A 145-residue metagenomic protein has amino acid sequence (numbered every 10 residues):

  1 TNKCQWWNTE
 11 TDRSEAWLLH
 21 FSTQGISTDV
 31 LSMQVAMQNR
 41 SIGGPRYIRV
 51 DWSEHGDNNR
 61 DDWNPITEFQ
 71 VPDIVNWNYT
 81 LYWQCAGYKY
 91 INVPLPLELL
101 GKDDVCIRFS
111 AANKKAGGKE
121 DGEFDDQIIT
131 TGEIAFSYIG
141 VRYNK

Functional and structural regions predicted by a protein language model:
T1-S27, T131-A135: Surface-exposed, low-complexity/disordered Ser/Thr/Gly/Pro/Asn-rich loops and linkers
N8-T9, L19, E54, P65 (+2 more regions): Intrinsic disorder/low-complexity segments enriched in polar/charged and small flexible residues
S14, T23-Q34, N39, P45 (+1 more regions): Extended extracellular/luminal ectodomain segments enriched in beta-structured repeat modules
H20, Q34-A36, D51, P94 (+1 more regions): Residue-level recognition of well-ordered beta-strand positions that form the cores of beta-sheet-rich folds across
R40-I42, W63, T67-K145: Terminal, low-complexity interaction segments
Y47-R49, Y138: Conserved beta-strand and immediately adjacent loop positions that scaffold enzyme active sites
R49-D57: Conserved Ser/Thr-centered positions that define the repeating blades of beta-propeller domains
